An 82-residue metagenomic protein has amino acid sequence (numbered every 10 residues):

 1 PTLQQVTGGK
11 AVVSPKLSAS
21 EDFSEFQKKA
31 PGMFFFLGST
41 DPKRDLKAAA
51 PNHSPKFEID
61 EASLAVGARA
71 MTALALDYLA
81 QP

Functional and structural regions predicted by a protein language model:
P1-S39: Active-site-adjacent substrate-binding region of metalloamidase/peptidase-like peptide-processing proteins
G9, G38-P82: His/Asp/Glu-rich mid-to-C-terminal helical/loop segments that flank catalytic regions of hydrolases
